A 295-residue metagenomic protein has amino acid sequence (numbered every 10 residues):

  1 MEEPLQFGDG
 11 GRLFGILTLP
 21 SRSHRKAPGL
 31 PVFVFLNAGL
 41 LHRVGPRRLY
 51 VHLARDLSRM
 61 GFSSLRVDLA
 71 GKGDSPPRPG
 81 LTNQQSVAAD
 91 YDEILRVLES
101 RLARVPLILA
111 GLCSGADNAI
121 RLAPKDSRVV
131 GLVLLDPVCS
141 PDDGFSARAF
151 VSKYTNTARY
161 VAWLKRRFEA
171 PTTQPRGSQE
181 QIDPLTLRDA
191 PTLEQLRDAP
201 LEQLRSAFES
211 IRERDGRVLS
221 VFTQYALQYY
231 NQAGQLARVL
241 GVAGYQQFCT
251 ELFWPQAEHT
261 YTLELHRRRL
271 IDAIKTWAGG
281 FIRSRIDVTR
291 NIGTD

Functional and structural regions predicted by a protein language model:
M1-P31, L263: N-terminal cap/lid segment of alpha/beta-hydrolase-fold proteins
F7-G8, V51-L53, S152, T157-G293: Serine-hydrolase catalytic core
L30, L36-G45: Active-site glycine-rich loops that stabilize anionic/oxyanionic intermediates across multiple enzyme folds
L36-N37, L69, L135, F222 (+1 more regions): Alpha/beta-hydrolase
L40, L69-G73, C139, E258: Alpha/beta-hydrolase active-site loop signature
R48-P76: Conserved alpha/beta-hydrolase
K72-L102: Catalytic nucleophile-loop/oxyanion-hole region of alpha/beta-hydrolase and closely related hydrolase-like folds
D92-N156, S210: Primarily recognizes the serine-hydrolase "nucleophile elbow" in alpha/beta-hydrolase and SGNH/GDSL folds
